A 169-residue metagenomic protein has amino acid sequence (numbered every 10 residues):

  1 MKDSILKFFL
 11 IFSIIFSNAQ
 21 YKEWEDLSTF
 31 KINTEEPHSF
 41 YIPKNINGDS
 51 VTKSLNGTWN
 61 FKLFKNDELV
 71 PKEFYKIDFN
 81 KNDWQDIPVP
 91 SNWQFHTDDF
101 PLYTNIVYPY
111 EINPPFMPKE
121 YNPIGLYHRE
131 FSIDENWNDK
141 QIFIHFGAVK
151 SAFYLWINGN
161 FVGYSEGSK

Functional and structural regions predicted by a protein language model:
M1-K22: Bacterial Sec-dependent N-terminal signal peptides
S4, F8, G48-D49, K150: Hydrophobic alpha-helical context, especially transmembrane and signal-peptide helices
I11-S13, V51, Q85, K119 (+2 more regions): N-terminal hydrophobic or amphipathic segments with adjacent small-residue motifs that include Sec signal peptides
A19-Y108: Accessory carbohydrate-binding/adhesion or oligomerization-edge regions at the termini of glycan-active proteins
E23-E35, I42-I46, N60-F64, H96-D98 (+1 more regions): Accessory beta-strand-rich segments of carbohydrate-active enzymes
V107-P115: Surface-exposed acidic, glycine/proline-enriched linker/cap segments that occur as 15-30-residue helix-coil
